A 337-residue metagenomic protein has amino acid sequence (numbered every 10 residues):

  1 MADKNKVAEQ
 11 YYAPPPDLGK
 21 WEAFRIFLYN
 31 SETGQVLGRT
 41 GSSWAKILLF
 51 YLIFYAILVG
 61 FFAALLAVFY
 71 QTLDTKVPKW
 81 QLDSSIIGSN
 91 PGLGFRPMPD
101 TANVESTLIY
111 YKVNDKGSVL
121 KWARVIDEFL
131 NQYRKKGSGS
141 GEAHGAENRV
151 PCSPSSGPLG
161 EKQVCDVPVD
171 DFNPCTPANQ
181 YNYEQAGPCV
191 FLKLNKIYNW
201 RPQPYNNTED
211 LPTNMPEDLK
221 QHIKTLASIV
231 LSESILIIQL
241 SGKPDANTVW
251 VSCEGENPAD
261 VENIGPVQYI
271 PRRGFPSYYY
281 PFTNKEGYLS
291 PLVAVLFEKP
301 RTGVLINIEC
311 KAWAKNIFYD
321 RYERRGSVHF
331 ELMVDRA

Functional and structural regions predicted by a protein language model:
M1-G19: Short, non-transmembrane cytosolic segments of multipass membrane proteins
G19-S42: Membrane-proximal N-terminal segments immediately preceding the first transmembrane helix
G34-L49, N90-L93: Juxtamembrane membrane-interface segments at transmembrane-helix boundaries in membrane proteins
K46-V59: Transmembrane alpha-helices of multi-pass eukaryotic membrane proteins
Q71-G88: Interhelical loop segments of eukaryotic multi-pass membrane proteins
S85-D260: Intrinsically disordered, low-complexity juxtamembrane tails/stalks of eukaryotic membrane proteins
P244-S290: Extended, solvent-exposed segments with strong compositional bias
P291-A337: Compact beta-sheet-dominated globular domain cores
